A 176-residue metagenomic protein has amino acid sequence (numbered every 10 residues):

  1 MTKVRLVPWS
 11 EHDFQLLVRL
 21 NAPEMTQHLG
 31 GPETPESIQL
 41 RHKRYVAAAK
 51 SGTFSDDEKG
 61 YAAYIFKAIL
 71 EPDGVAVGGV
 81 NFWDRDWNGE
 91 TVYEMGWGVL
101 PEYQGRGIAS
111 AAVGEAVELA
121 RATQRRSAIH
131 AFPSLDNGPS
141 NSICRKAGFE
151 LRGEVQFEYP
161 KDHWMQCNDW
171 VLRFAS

Functional and structural regions predicted by a protein language model:
M1-H28, I65-S176: Acyl-donor (CoA/ACP) binding surface of acyl/acetyltransferases
R19-E36, R44-K50: Helix-loop element at the rim of GNAT/NAT acetyltransferase active sites that forms part of the acceptor-substrate
G30, S51-S55, D73: Charged, solvent-exposed alpha-helical segments that act as regulatory interaction surfaces
E33-T34, F54, E90, P160: Sparse recognition of residues in long alpha-helices and their boundaries
P35-Q39, G138: An alpha-helix initiation/capping motif
I38-R41, G78: Amphipathic alpha-helical interface surfaces
V46-K67: A short helix-loop-beta-strand connector motif used in the catalytic cores of GNAT acetyltransferases and, in some
